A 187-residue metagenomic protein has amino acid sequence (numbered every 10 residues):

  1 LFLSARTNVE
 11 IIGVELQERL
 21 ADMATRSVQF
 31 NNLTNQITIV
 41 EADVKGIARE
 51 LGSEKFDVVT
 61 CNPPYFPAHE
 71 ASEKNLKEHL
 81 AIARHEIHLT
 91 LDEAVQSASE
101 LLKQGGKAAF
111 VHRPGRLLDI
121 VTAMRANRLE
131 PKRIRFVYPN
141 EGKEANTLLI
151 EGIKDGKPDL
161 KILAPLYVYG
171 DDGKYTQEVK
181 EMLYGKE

Functional and structural regions predicted by a protein language model:
L1-V9: Conserved SAM-binding loop of SAM-dependent methyltransferases across substrates and taxa, primarily the Class I
E10-E15: Conserved SAM-binding motif I beta-strand of class I
A24-T25: Conserved SAM-binding loop
L33-V44: Conserved SAM-binding strand-loop segment of SAM-dependent methyltransferases
R49-V59: A short acidic, Gly/Pro-enriched loop at the edge of an enzyme's catalytic core that lines a small-molecule cofactor
E54, P63-E93: Mobile active-site "lid"/loop adjacent to the S-adenosyl-L-methionine
I87-A145, L149: Conserved Class I SAM-dependent methyltransferase catalytic core
G142-E187: SAM/dcSAM-binding transferase cores
